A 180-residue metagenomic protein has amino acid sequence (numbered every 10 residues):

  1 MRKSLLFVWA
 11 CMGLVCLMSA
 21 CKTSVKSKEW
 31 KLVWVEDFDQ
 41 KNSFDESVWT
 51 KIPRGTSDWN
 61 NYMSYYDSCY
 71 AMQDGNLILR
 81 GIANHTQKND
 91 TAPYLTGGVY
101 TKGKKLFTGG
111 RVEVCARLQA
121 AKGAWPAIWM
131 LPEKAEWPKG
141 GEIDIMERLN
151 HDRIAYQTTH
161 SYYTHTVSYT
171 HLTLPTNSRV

Functional and structural regions predicted by a protein language model:
M1-S27: Bacterial Sec-dependent N-terminal signal peptides
T23-L172: GH16 jelly-roll
H171-V180: Single conserved hydrophobic/aromatic residue that forms the stacking wall/gate of nucleotide- or nucleobase-binding
